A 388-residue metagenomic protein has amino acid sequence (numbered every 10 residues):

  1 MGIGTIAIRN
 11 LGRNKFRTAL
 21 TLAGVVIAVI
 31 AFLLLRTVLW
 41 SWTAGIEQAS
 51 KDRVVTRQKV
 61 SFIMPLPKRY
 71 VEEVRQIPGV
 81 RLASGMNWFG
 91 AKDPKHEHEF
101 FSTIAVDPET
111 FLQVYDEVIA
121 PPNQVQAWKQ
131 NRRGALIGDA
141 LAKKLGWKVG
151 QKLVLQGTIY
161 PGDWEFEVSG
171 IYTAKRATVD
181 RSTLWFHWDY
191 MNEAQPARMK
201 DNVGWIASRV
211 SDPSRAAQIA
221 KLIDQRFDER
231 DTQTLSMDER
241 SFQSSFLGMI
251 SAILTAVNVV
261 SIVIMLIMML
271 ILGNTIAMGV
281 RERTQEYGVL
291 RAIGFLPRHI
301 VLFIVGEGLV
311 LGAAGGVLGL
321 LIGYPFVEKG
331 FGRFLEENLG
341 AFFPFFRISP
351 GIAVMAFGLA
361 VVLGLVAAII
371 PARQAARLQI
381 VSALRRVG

Functional and structural regions predicted by a protein language model:
L11, V289-R298, L378, V387: Short helix-to-coil transition segments within interhelical loops that connect adjacent transmembrane helices
R13-W40, L247-E286, L309-L318, L363-V366: Hydrophobic alpha-helical transmembrane segments of multi-pass inner-membrane transport and secretion
V26-S102, E109, A120-N131, K143 (+3 more regions): Hydrophobic, regular-secondary-structure patches
V38, W42, R215-M269, G279-R281 (+2 more regions): Peri-transmembrane interface segments
Q58-M64, T173-K175, S208-A216, E239-Q243: Structural beta->alpha junctions
M86-N87, H96-D107, V118-E193: Hydrophobic secondary-structure segments that place a key small or acidic residue at a functional site
I264, A277-G279, Q285-F331, M355 (+2 more regions): Transmembrane alpha-helical interface segments in multi-pass membrane proteins
L302, A313, V317-G358, I369 (+2 more regions): Short helix-loop junctions at transmembrane helix boundaries
